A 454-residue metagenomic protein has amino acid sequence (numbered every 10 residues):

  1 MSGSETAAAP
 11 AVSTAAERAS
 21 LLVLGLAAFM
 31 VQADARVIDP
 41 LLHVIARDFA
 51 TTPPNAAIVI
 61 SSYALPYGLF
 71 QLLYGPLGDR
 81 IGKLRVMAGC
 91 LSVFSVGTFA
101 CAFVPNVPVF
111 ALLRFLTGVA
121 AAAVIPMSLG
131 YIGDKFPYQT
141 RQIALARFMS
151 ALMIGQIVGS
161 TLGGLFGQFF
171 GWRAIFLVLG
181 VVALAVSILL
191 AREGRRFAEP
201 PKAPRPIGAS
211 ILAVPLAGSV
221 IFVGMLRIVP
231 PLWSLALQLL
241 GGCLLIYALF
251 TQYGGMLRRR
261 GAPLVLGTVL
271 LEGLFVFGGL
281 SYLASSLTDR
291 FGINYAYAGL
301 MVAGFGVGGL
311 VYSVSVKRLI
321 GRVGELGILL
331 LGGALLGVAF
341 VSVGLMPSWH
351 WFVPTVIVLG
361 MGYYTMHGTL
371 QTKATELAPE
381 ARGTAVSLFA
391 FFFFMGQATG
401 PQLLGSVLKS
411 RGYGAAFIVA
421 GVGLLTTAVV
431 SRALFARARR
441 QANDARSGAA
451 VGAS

Functional and structural regions predicted by a protein language model:
A50, G82, F103-V109, P137 (+2 more regions): Helix-breaking motifs and short loop linkers at transmembrane-helix boundaries and internal kinks in secondary membrane
L69-P108: Conserved MFS/SLC helix-loop-helix module at the cytosolic interface between two early adjacent transmembrane helices
Q71-G82, V311-G324, L408-K409: Helix-to-loop junctions at the C-terminal end of transmembrane segments in multipass secondary transporters
G97, P108-L116, H350-V358: Paired small-residue
F115-A151: Cytoplasmic helix-loop-helix junction between adjacent transmembrane helices in 12-TM secondary transporters
F148-E199, A203-G242: Helix-loop-helix hairpin linking two adjacent transmembrane segments in secondary transporters
L326-L370: C-terminal transmembrane helical hairpin of 12-TM major facilitator-type secondary transporters
L377-Y413, A420: A late C-terminal transmembrane helix in Major Facilitator Superfamily
